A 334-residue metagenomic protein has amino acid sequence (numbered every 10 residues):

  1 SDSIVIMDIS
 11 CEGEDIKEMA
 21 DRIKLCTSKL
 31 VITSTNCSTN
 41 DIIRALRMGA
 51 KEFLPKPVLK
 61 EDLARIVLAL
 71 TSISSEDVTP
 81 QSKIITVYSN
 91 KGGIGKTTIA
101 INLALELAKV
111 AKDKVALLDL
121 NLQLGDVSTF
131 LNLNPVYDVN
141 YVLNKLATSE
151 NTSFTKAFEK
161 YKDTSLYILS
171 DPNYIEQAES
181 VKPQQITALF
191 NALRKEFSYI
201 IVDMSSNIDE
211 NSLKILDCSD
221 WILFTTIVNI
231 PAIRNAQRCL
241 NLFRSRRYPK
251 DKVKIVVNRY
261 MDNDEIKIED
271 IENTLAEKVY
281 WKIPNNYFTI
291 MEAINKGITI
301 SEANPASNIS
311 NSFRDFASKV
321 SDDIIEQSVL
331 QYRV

Functional and structural regions predicted by a protein language model:
S1-I23, S38: Conserved phosphotransfer microenvironments
V58-I66: C-terminal output helix
Q81-T129: Walker A/P-loop phosphate-binding motif and the immediately C-terminal alpha-helix
V110-I168: Phosphate-binding loop that captures ATP/GTP phosphates
T148-N211: Cytosolic-facing regulatory segments adjacent to core modules
A192, D209-N229: Inter-motif core of Ras-like GTPase G domains
R259, E272-I300, F313: Beta-strand-loop-alpha "switch" segments that mediate conformational coupling across diverse proteins
